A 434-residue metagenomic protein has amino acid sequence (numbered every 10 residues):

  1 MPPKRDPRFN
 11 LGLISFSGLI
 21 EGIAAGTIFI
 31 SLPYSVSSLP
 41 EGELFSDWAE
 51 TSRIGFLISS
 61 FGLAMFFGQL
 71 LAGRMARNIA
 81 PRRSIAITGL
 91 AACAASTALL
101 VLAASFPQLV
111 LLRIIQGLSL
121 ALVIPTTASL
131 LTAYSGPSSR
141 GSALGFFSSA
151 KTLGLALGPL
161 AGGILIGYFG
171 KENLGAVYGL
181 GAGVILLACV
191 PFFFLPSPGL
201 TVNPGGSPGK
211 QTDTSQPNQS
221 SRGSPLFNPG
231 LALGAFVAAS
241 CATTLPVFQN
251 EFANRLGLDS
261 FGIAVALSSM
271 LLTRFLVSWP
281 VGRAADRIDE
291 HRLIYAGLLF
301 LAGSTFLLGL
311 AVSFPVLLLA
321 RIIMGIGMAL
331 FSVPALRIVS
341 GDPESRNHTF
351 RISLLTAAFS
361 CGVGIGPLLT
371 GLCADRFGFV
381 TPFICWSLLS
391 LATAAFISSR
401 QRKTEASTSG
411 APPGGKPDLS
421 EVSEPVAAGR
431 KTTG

Functional and structural regions predicted by a protein language model:
P7-L57, A242-F252: Helix-loop boundary and gating motifs at the non-cytosolic
F56-G73, S268-W279: Central cavity-lining transmembrane alpha-helices of secondary-active solute carriers, predominantly the Major
G68-P81, V277-D289: Helix-to-loop junctions at the C-terminal end of transmembrane segments in multipass secondary transporters
A80, L102-A104, D289, L310-V312: Helix-breaking motifs and short loop linkers at transmembrane-helix boundaries and internal kinks in secondary membrane
S84-A98, R292-F306: Structural signature of the two symmetry-related core transmembrane helices
L122-S135, L330-P343: Intracellular juxtamembrane helix-capping segments at the cytosolic ends of symmetry-related transmembrane helices
F147, K151-F193, R376-I384: Helix-loop-helix hairpin linking two adjacent transmembrane segments in secondary transporters
A182-G206, T393-R402: C-terminal membrane-cytosol helix-exit motif in multi-pass small-molecule transporters
